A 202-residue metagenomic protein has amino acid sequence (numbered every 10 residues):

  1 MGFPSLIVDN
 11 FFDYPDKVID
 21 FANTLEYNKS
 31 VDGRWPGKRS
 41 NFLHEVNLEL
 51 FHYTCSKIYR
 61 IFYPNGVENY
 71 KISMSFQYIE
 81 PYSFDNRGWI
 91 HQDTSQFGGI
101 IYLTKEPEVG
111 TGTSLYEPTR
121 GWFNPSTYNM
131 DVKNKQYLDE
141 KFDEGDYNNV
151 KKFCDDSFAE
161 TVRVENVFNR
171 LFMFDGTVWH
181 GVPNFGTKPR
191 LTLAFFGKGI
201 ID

Functional and structural regions predicted by a protein language model:
M1-M173, T177-D202: Fe(II)/2-oxoglutarate oxygenase catalytic core
